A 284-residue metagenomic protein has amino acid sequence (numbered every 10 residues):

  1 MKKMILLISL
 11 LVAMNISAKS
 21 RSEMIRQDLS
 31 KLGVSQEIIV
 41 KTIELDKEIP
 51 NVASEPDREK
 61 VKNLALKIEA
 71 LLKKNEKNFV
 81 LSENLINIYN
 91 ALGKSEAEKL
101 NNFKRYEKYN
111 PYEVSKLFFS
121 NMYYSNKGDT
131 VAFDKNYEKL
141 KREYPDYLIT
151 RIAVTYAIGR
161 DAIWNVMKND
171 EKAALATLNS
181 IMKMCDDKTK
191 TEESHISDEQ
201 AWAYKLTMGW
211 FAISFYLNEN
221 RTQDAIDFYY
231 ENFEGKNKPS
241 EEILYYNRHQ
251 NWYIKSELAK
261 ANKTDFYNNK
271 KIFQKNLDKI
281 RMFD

Functional and structural regions predicted by a protein language model:
M4-A13: Sec-dependent N-terminal signal peptides
K19-N84, A91: N-terminal leader/linker segments that initiate helical-solenoid repeat arrays
K47, I88, Y123, A157 (+3 more regions): Residue-level signature for tetratricopeptide repeat
A53-L66, N90-N101, S125-E138, M167-T191 (+1 more regions): Helix-turn-helix repeat elements of alpha-solenoid scaffolds
L71, R105-Y106, L140, I181 (+1 more regions): Canonical positions in the second alpha-helix
E76, P111, P145, D186 (+1 more regions): Short coil turns that delineate tetratricopeptide repeat
V80-N84, S115-M122, I149-Y156, E192-H195 (+2 more regions): Alpha-solenoid helical repeat scaffolds
M208, F228, I243-D284: Terminal, low-structured helical/coil segments at or just beyond the last alpha-helical repeat
